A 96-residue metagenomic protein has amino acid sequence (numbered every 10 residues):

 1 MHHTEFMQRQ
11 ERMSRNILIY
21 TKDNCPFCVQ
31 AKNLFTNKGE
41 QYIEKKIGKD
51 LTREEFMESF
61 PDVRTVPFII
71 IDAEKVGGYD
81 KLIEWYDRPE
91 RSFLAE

Functional and structural regions predicted by a protein language model:
H2-E40: Local sequence-structure signature of Cys/Sec-based thiol-disulfide redox active-site neighborhoods
K22, I47, A73: Conserved residues at beta->alpha junctions
P26, L51, G77: Short alpha-helical
V29, E54, E84: Alpha-helical elements of the RecA-like P-loop NTPase motor core of helicases
I43: Conserved beta-strand positions in the Rossmann-like core of class I SAM-dependent methyltransferases
K46-V63: Thioredoxin-like thiol-disulfide oxidoreductase module
F60-I70, Y79-D80: Structural micro-motif
I71-E96: Non-catalytic, surface beta->alpha helical segment in thiol-disulfide oxidoreductase systems
